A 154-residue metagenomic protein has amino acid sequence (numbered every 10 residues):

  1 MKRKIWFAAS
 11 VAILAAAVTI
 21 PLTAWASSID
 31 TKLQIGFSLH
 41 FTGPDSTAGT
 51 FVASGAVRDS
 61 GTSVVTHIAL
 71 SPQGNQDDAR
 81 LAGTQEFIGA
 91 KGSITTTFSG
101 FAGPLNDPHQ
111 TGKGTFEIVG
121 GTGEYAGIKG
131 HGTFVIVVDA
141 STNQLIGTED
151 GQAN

Functional and structural regions predicted by a protein language model:
M1-S10: Bacterial N-terminal signal peptides that target proteins for export
S10-T19: Bacterial N-terminal signal peptides
L22-N154: Beta-strand-enriched cores of mature, soluble protein domains
